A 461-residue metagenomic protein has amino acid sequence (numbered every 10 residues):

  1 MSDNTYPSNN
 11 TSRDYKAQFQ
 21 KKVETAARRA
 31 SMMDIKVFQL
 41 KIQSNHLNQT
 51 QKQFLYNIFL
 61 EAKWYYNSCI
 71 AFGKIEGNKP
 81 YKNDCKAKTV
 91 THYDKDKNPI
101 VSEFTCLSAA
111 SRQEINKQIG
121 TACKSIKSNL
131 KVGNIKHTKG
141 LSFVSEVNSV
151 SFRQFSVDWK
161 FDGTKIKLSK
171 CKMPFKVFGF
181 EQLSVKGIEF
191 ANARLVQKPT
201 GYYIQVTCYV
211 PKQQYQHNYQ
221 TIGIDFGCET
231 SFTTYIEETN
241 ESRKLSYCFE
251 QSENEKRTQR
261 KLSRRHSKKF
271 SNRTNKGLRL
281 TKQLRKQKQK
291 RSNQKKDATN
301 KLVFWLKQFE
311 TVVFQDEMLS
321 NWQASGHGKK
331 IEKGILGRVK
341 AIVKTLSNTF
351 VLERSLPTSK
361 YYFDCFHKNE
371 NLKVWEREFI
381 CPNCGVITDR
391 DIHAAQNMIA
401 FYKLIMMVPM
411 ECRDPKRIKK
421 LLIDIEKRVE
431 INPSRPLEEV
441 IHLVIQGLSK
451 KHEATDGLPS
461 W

Functional and structural regions predicted by a protein language model:
S2-E114, S460: Gly/serine-rich nucleotide phosphate-binding loop at the start of the catalytic core of nucleotide/ADP-ribose-handling
D3-N9, T200, I204-W461: Positively charged, helix-rich recognition surfaces that bind polyanionic ligands
R28, F190-R194, T207-Q214: Catalytic micro-motifs at enzyme active sites that drive phosphoryl/nucleotidyl and oxygen chemistry
K36-N45, C171-L183, R243-E250: Generic detection of short hydrophobic beta-strand segments and adjacent strand-loop junctions
F59-A62, I115-C123, L280-R291: Short amphipathic alpha-helical coiled-coil/interface segments
C69, E114-K127, I392-Y402: Stable alpha-helical structural segments in soluble proteins, enriched in small hydrophobic residues
I70-G77, C123-N134, V210: Long, hydrophobic, amphipathic alpha-helical segments used as structural scaffolds
A87-K198, K333: Acidic carboxylate diad motif detector
